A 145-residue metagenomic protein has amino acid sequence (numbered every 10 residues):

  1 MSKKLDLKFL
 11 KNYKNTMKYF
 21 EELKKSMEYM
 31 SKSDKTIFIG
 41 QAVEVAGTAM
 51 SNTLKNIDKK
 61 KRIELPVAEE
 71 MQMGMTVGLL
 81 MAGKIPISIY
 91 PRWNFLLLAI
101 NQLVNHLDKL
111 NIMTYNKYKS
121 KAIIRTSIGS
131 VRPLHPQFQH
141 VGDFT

Functional and structural regions predicted by a protein language model:
S2-T145: Thiamine diphosphate
